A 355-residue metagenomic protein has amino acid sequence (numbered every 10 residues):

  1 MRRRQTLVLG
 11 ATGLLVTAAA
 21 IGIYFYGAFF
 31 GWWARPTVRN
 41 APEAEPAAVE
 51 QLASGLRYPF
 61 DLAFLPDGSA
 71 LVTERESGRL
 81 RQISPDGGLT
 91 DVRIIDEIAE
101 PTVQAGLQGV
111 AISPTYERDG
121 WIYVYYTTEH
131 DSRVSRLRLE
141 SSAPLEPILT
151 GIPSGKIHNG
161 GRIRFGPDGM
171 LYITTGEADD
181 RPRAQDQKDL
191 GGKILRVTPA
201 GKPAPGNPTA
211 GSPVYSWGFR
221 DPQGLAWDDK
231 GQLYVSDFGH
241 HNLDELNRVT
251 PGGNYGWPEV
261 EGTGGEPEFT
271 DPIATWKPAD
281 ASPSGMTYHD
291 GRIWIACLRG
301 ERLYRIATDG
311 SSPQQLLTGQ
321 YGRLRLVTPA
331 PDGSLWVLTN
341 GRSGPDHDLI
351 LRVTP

Functional and structural regions predicted by a protein language model:
M1-T17: N-terminal Sec-pathway targeting helices
G22-D180, Q232-G239, D280-P313, T328-P355: Acidic, Gly/Ser/Thr-rich repeat motifs that build Ca2+-stabilized beta-propeller blades
Y24-A48, K202-P208, N254-F269: Blade/loop signatures of beta-propeller domains
V134-S141, Q187-P199, V249-T250, I350-P355: Beta-propeller blade signature
G151, H158, A204-G224: Short, surface-exposed recognition loops and adjoining beta-strand edges that mediate ligand/DNA contacts, enriched
V214-N242: Repeat-solenoid scaffold signature
S311-Y321: C-terminal soluble interaction/assembly domains
L324-L326: Repeated scaffold domains used in trafficking and secretory/extracellular systems, primarily beta-propellers
